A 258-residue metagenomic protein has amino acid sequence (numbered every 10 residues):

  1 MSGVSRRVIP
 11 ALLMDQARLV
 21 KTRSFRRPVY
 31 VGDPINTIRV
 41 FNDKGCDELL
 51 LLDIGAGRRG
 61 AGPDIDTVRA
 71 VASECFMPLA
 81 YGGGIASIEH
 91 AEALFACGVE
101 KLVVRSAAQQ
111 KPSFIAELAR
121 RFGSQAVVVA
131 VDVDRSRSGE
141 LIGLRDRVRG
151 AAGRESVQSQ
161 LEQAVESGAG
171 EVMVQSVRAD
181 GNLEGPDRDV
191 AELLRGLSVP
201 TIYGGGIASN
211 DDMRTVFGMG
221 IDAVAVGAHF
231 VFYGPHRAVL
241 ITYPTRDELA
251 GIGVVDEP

Functional and structural regions predicted by a protein language model:
R7-A11, E48, F76-A80, E100-V103 (+4 more regions): Structural preference for beta-strand elements that scaffold enzyme active sites
M14-K21, F95, V99-M173, R178-A179 (+2 more regions): Conserved anion-binding
Y30-N42, A86-E92, A152-Q163, N210-M213: Short, acidic/polar
E48-D66, S106, M173-E184: Glycine-rich, proline-tolerant flexible connector loops at the mouths of alpha/beta enzymes
G55, P63-F122: Glycine/small-residue-rich loop that forms an oxyanion/phosphate-binding "nest" at active or ligand-binding sites
G62-R69, G153-Q158, E184-L193: Charged helix-capping and loop-helix junction motifs
C75-L102, D189-V226: Catalytic cores of alpha/beta
I115-R121, R214-P258: C-terminal helical cap(s) of enzyme catalytic domains, especially alpha/beta-barrels
